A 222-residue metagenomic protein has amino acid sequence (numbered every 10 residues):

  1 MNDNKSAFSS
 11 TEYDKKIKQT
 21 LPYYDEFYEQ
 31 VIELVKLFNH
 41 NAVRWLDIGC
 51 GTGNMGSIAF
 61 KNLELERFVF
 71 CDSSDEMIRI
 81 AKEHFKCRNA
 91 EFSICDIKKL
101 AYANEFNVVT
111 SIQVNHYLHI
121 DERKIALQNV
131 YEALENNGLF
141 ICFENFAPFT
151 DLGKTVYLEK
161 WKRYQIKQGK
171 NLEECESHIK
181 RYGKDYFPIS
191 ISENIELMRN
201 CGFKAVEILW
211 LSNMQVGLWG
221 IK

Functional and structural regions predicted by a protein language model:
M1-H40: Conserved class I S-adenosyl-L-methionine
L46-I48, T52-K99: Class I SAM-dependent methyltransferase SAM/SAH-binding core
T110: A conserved beta-strand element that flanks and buttresses the S-adenosyl-L-methionine
Q113-H116, E144: Short catalytic micro-motifs in class I SAM-dependent methyltransferases
K124-N136: A short glycine-rich, Lys/Arg-flanked "PGG" loop and its adjoining helix->strand segment in the class I
N137-N145: Conserved beta-strand signature within the Rossmann-like core of class I S-adenosyl-L-methionine
N145-R199: C-terminal alpha-helical "lid/dimerization" subdomain adjacent to the S-adenosyl-L-methionine
K204-K222: Core SAM-dependent methyltransferase catalytic element
